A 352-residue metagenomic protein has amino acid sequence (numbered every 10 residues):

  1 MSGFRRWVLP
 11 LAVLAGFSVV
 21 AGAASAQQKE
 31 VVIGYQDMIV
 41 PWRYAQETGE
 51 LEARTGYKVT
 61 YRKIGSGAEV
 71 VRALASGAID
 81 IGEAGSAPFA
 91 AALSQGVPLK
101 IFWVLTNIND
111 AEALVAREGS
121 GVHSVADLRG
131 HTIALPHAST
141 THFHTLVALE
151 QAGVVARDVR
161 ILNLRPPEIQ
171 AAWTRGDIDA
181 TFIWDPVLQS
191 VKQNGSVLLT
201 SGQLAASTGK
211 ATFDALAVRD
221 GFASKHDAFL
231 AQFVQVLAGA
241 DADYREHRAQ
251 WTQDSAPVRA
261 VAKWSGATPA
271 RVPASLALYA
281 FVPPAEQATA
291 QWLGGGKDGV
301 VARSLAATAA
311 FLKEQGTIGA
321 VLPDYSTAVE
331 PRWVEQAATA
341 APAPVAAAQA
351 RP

Functional and structural regions predicted by a protein language model:
M1-L11: Bacterial N-terminal signal peptides that target proteins for export
P10-V20: Bacterial N-terminal signal peptides
A21-A26: Signal peptide processing junction and immediate N-terminal pro/mature segment of secreted/exported proteins
Q27-E168, A172, D179-D185, S201-G202: Short, glycine-/small- and polar/acidic-enriched structural segments that line small-molecule recognition paths
T55, A78, E83, L93 (+9 more regions): Sec/Tat-exported extracytoplasmic proteins
E168-G266: Pocket-lining segment of extracytoplasmic ligand-binding domains
S224-T317: Secondary-structure end/capping motifs
A302-P352: Conserved C-terminal helix/tail region of periplasmic/extracytoplasmic solute-binding proteins
